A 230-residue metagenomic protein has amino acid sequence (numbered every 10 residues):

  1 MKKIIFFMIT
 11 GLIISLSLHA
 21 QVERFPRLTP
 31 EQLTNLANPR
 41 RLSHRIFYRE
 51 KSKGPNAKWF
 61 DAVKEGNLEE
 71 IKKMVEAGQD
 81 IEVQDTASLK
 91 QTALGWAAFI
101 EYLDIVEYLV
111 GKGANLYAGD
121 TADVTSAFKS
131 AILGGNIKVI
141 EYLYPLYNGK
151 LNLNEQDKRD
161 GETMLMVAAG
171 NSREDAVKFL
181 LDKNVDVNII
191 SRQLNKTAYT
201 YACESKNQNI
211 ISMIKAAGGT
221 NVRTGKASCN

Functional and structural regions predicted by a protein language model:
F7-S15: Bacterial N-terminal signal peptides
Q21-K58, L146, K183, C203-N230: Ankyrin-repeat-protein effector appendages
K51-D61, Q84-A93, G119-F128, E155-M164 (+2 more regions): Ankyrin-repeat boundary/"N-cap" motif
E70, D104-I105, K138-V139, D175-A176 (+1 more regions): Conserved ankyrin/ankyrin-like repeat signature
I81-V83, L116, K150-L153, V187 (+1 more regions): Ankyrin-repeat inter-repeat connecting loop/turn
